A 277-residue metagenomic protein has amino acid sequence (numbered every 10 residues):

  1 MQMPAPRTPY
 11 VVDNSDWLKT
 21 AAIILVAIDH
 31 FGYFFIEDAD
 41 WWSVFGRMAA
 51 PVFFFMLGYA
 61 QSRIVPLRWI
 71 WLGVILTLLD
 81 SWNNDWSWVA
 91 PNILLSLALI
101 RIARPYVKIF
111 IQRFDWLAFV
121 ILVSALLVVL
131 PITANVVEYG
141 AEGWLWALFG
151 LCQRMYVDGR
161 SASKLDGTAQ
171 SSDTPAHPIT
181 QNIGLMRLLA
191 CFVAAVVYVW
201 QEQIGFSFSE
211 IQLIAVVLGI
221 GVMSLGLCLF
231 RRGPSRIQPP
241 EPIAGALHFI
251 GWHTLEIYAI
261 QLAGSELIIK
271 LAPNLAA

Functional and structural regions predicted by a protein language model:
M1-A277: Alpha-helical transmembrane segments and their immediate juxtamembrane cytosolic regions
